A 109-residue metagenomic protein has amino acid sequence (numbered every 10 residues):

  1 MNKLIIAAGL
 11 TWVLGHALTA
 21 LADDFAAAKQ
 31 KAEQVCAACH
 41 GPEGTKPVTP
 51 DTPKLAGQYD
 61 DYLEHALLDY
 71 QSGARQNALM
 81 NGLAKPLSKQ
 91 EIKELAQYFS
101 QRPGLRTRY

Functional and structural regions predicted by a protein language model:
M1-A8: Bacterial N-terminal signal peptides that target proteins for export
A8-L10, A20: Cleavable N-terminal signal peptides
W12, R75, A84-Y109: C-terminal capping alpha-helices of c-type cytochrome domains
L14-A17: N-terminal signal peptide c-region/cleavage motif recognized by signal peptidases
L21-D23, P42, L83, Y98-S100: Residue-level hotspots at or immediately adjacent to binding/recognition sites across diverse folds
D23-E43, A56-Q58, T107: Sequence/structural segment immediately N-terminal to covalent heme-attachment motifs in c-type and related
K29, T45-S72, N81-K85: Gly/Gly-Pro-rich "capping" loops immediately C-terminal to redox-active cysteine motifs in periplasmic/lumenal
E33-G41, K54, H65-L68, K93-Q97: C-type cytochrome heme c attachment motif
